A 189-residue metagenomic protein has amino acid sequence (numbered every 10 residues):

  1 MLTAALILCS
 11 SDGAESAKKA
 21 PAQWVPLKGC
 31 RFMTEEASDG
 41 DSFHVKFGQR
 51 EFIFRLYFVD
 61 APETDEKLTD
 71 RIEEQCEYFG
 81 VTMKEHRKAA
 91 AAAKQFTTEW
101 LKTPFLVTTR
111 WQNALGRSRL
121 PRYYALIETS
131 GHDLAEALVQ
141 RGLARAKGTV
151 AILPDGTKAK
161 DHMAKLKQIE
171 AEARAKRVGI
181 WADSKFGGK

Functional and structural regions predicted by a protein language model:
M1-I7: Bacterial N-terminal signal peptides
L8-K189: Small beta-barrel nucleic-acid-binding modules, primarily SNase/OB-fold domains and secondarily Tudor-like barrels
